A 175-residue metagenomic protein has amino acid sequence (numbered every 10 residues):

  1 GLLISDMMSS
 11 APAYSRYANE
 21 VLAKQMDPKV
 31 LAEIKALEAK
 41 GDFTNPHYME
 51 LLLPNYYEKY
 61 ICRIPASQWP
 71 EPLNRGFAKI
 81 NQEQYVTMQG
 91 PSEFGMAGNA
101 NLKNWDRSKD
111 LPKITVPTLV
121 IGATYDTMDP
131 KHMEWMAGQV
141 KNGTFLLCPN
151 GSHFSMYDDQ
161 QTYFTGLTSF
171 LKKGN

Functional and structural regions predicted by a protein language model:
L3-A13: Active-site nucleophile loop of the alpha/beta-hydrolase fold
A13-A18, M133, D158-Q160: Short aromatic-enriched loop/helix-cap "lid" or pocket-rim segments at secondary-structure transitions that line
K24-Q25, K29-K109, V116: Alpha/beta-hydrolase
L111-T115, Q139-V140: Short, conserved loop/helix-junction motifs that constitute active-site signature segments in enzyme catalytic cores
I114, V120-G122: Short beta-strand/loop motif that positions the catalytic acidic residue of the alpha/beta-hydrolase fold
T127-H132: Conserved alpha/beta-hydrolase "acid-adjacent" motif
N142-N175: Catalytic active-site module of serine/aspartate enzymes centered on a nucleophile-bearing elbow/loop
